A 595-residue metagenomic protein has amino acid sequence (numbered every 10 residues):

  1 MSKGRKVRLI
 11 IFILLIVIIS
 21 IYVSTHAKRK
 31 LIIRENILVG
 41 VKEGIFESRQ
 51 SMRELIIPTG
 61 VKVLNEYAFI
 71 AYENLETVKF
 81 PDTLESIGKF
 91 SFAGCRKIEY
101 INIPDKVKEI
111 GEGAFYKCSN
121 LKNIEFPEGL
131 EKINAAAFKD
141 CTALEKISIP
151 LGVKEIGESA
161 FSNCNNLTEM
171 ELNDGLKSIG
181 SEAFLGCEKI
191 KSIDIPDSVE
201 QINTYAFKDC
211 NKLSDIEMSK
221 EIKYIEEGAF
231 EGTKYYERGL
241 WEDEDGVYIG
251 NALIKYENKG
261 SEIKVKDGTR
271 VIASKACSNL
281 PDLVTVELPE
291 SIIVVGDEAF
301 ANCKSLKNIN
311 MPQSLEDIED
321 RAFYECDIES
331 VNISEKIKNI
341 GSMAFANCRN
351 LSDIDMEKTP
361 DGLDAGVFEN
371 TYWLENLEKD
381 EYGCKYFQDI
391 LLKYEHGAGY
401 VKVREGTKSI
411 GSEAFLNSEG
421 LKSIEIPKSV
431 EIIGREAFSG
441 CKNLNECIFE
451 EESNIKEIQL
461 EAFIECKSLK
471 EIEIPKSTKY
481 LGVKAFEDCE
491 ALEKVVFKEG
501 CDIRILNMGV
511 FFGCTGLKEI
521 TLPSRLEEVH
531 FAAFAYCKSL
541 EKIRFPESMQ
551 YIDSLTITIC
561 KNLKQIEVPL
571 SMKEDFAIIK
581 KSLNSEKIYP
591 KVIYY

Functional and structural regions predicted by a protein language model:
M1-L15: N-terminal Sec-pathway targeting helices
G4, F323, S585-Y589: Short, well-ordered coil/turn elements that cap or connect secondary structure elements
I16-S24: Hydrophobic alpha-helical membrane-insertion segments, chiefly the h-region of N-terminal signal peptides
H26-V39, R49-V63, E73-S86, R96-E109 (+21 more regions): Structural signature of tandem-repeat unit edges
L38-G44, L253, L391: A structural signal for short, hydrophobic beta-strand segments that form beta-sheets in beta-rich/all-beta domains
G44-I45, N65-A68, G88-S91, G111-A114 (+17 more regions): Consensus positions within tandem repeat domains that build extended binding/scaffold surfaces
I557-T558, I578-L583: A structural signal for leucine-rich repeat
